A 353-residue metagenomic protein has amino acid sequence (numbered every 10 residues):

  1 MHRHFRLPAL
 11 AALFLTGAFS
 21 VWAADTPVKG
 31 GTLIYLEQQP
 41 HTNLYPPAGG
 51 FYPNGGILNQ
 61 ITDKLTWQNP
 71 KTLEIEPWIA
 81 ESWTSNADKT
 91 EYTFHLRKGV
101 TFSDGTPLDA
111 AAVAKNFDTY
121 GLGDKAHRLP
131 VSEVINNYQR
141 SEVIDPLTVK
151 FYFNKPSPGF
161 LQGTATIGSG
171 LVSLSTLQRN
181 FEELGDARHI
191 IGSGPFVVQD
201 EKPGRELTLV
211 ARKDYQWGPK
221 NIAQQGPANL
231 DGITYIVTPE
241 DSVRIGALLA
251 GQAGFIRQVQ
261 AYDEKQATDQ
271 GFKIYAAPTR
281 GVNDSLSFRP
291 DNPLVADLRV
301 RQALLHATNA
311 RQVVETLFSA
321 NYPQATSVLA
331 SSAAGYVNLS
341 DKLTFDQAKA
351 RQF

Functional and structural regions predicted by a protein language model:
M1-L10: Bacterial N-terminal signal peptides that target proteins for export
K29-Q39, E81, E91-T93, V113-F117 (+5 more regions): Short, well-ordered beta-strand elements
L36-A87, D118, I191: N-terminal lobe/hinge region of extracytoplasmic solute-binding protein
N69-P70, E74, A165-T234, E240-V243 (+1 more regions): Gly/Pro-rich hinge or "lid" segments in bacterial periplasmic/extracellular proteins
P77, A211-Q216, A296-F353: Append "and occasionally in soluble cytosolic enzymes with long acidic Gly/Pro-rich linkers
E81-A126, I144, K150-Y152, L294-A296: Aromatic- and charge-enriched surface segment that lines or borders ligand/interaction sites
H95, V131-Q178, P195-K202: Surface-exposed binding/hinge segments that line and control ligand-binding clefts or catalytic entry sites
L122-G123, S141, Q199-V210, I236-N292 (+3 more regions): Extracellular/periplasmic solute-recognition and catalytic clefts
